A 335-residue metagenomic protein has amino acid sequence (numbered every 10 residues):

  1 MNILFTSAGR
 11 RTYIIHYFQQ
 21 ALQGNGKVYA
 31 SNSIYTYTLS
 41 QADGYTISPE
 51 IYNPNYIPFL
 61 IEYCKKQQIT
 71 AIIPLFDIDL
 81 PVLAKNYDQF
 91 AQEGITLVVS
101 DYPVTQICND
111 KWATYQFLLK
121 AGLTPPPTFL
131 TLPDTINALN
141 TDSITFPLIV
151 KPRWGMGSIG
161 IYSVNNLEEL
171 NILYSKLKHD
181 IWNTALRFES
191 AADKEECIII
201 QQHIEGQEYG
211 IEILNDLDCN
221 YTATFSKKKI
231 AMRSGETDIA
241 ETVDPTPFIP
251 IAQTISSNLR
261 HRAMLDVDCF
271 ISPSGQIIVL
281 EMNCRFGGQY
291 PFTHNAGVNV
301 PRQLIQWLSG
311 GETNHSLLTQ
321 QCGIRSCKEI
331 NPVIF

Functional and structural regions predicted by a protein language model:
M1-V99: ATP-binding N-terminal substructure of ATP-dependent carboxylate-amine bond-forming enzymes
Q92-G160, H179-R187: A conserved helix-loop-beta module that forms one wall/lid of the active-site cleft in ATP-utilizing catalytic domains
T124-P125, L167-I204: Conserved ATP-binding module of the ATP-grasp superfamily
P125-T128, L148-L177, E208-G210, I230-E241: Glycine-rich phosphate-binding loop of ATP-grasp-fold ATP-dependent ligases
A138, R302-F335: Peripheral (often C-terminal) accessory segments that flank ATP-dependent C-N-forming ligase machineries
Y162, I172-Y174, I198-Q202, E208-K228 (+2 more regions): Beta-strand scaffold of nucleotide-dependent catalytic cores
M232-V279, N283, L308: A long amphipathic alpha-helix within ATP-dependent nucleotide-binding catalytic cores
D238-T242, G287-Q303: ATP-dependent carboxylate-activation loops
